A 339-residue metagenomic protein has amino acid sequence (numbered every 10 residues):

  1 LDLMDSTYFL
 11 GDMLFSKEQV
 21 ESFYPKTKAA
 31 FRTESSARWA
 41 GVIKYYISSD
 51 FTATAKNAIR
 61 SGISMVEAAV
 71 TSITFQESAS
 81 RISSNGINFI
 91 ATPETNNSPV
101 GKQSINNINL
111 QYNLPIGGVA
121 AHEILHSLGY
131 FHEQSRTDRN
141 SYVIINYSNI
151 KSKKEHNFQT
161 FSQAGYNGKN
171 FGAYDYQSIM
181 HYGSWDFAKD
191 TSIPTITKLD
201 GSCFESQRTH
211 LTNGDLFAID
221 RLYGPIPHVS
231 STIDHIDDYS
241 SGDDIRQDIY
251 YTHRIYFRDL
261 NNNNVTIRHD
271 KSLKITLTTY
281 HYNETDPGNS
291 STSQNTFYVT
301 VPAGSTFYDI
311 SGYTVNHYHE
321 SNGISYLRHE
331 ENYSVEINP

Functional and structural regions predicted by a protein language model:
L1-S230: Zinc-dependent metalloendopeptidases
P225-R246: Short, compositionally biased P/S/T/A/G/V-rich stretches that sit at domain boundaries
Y251-D259: Beta-strand-rich structural segments
N261-L273: A short beta-turn/strand-edge loop motif at beta-sheet boundaries
T285-N295: Short beta-strand and strand-turn-strand segments in soluble, beta-rich domains
V299-F307: Short proline/glycine- and polar residue-rich coil/turn motifs
F307-V315: Exposed aromatic-hydrophobic patches
S321-P339: Short, aromatic- and glycine-rich surface loops/edge beta-strands on solvent-exposed regions
